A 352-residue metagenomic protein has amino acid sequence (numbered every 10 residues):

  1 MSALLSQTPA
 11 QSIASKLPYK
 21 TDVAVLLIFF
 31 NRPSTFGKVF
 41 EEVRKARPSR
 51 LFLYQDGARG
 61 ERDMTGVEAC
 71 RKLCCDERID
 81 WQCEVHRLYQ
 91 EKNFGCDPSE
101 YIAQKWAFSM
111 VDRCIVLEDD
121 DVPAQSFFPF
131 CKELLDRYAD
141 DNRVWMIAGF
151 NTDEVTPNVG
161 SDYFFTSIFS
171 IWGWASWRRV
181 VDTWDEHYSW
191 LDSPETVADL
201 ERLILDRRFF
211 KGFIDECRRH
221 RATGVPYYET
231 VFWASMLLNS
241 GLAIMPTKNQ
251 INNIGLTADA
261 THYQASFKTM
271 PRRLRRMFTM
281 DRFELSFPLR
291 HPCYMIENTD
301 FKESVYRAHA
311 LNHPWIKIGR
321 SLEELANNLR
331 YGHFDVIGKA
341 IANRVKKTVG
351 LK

Functional and structural regions predicted by a protein language model:
S2-V116, D121-K352: An acidic/histidine-cluster motif and surrounding catalytic segment that typifies divalent-metal-assisted enzyme active
